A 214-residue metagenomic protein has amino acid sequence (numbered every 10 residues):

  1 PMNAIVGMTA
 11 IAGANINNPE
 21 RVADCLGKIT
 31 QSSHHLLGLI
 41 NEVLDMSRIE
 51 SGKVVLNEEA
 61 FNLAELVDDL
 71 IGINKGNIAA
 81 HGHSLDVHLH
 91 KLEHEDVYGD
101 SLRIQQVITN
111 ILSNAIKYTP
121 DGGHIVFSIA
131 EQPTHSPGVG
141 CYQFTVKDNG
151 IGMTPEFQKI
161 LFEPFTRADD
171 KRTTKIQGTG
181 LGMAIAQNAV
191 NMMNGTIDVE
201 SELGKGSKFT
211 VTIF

Functional and structural regions predicted by a protein language model:
Q31-L36: Short alpha-helical segment of the dimerization/phosphotransfer core of two-component systems
S47-E58: Helix-loop junction within the histidine kinase core
N57-N62, A79, S84-E95, A130-Q132: Conserved catalytic submotifs in the C-terminal HATPase_c
L63, G152-I160: Short helix N-cap motif at coil->helix boundaries in the Bergerat
G76, I151-G152: Glycine-rich G1-box
A115-I116: Short helix-loop "hinge" at the ATP-lid/N-box region of the Bergerat-fold HATPase_c
